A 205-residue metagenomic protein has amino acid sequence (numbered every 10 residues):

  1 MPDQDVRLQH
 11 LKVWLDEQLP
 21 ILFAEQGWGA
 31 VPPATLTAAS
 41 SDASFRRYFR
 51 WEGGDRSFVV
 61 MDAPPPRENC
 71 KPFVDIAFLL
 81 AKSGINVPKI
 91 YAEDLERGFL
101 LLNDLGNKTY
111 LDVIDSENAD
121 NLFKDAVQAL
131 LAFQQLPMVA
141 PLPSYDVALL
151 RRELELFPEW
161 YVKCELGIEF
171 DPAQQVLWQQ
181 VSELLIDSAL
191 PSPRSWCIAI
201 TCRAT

Functional and structural regions predicted by a protein language model:
M1-L11: Solvent-exposed, charged helical/coil patches that constitute nucleic-acid or partner-interaction surfaces
Q9, A39-D42, R67, K71 (+2 more regions): Conserved phosphate-coordination/catalytic loops
H10, V31, P72-D75, I85 (+1 more regions): Short, conserved clusters of charged catalytic residues that mark active-site and nucleotide-handling motifs
L11, L15-G27, M138-S144, A148-L149 (+1 more regions): An alpha-helical support segment within catalytic cores of ATP-dependent transferases
W28-F49: ATP-binding glycine-rich phosphate-binding loop
S44, F49-L150, L156, V162-G167 (+1 more regions): ATP-binding pocket architecture of kinase catalytic cores
I200: Conserved catalytic-loop position in the HRD/HxD motif
R203-A204: Catalytic-loop Lys-Pro-X-Asn motif of eukaryotic-like protein kinases
